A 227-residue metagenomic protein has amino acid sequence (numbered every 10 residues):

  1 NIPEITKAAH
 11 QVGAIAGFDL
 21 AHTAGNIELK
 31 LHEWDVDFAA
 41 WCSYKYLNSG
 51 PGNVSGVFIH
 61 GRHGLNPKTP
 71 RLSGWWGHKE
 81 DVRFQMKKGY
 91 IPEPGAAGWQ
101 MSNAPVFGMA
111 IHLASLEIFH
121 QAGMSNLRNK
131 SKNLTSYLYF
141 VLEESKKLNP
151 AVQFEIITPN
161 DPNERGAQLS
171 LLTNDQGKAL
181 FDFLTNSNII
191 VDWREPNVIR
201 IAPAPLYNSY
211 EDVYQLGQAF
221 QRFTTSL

Functional and structural regions predicted by a protein language model:
N1-F38: Catalytic PLP-binding core of fold-type I/II PLP enzymes
P3-K7, Q11, N133, Y137 (+3 more regions): Alpha-helical scaffolding segments of alpha/beta enzyme cores, especially the outer helices of TIM-barrel or partial
I5, D19-L20, A39, V57 (+5 more regions): Buried hydrophobic positions in well-ordered alpha/beta secondary-structure cores of metabolic enzymes
G17-D19, A40, I157, D192: Structural detector of well-ordered beta-strand residues that form the stable sheet scaffold of enzyme domains
Y44, H60-G64, T173-Q176: Short loop segments at secondary-structure junctions
N48-N53, F58-K130, S136: Active-site C-terminal subdomain of aminotransferase-like
K132-S187: Conserved PLP-binding catalytic core of the aspartate aminotransferase-like
D175-L227: PLP-dependent enzyme catalytic core of the Aspartate aminotransferase-like
